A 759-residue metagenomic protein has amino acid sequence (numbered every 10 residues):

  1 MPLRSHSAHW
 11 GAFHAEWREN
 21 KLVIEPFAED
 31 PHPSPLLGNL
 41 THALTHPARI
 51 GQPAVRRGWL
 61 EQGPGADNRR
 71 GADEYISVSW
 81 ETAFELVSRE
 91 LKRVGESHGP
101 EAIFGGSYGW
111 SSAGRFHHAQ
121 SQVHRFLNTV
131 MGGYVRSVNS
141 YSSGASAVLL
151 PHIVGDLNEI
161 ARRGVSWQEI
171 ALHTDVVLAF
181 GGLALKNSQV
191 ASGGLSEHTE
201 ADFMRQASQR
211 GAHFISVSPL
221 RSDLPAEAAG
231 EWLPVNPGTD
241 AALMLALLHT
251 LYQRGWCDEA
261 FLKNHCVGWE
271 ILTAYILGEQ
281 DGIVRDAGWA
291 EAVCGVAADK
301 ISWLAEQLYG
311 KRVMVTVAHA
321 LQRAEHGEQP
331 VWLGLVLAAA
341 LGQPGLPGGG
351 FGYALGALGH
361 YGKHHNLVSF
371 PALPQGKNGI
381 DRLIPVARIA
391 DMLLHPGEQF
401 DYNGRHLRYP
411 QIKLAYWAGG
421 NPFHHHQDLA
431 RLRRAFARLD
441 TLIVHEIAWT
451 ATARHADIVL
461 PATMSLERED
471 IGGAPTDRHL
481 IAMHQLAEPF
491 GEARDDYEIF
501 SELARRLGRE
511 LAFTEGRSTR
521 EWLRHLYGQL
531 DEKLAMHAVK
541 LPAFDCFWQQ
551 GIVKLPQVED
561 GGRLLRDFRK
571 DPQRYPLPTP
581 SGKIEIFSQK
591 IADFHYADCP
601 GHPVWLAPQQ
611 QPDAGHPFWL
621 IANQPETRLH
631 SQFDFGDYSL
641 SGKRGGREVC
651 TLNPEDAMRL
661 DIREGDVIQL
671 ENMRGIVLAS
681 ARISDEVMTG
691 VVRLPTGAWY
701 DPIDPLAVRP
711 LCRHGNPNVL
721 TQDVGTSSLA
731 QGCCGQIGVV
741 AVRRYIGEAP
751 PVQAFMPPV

Functional and structural regions predicted by a protein language model:
M1-W256, A297, R505, M658 (+1 more regions): N-terminal export/assembly segments and adjacent metallocofactor-ligating motifs of anaerobic energy-metabolism
W59-T82, R254-A298, N378-G379, L486-P578 (+6 more regions): N-terminal leader/propeptide and maturation segments of large enzyme subunits in energy/redox metabolism and hydrolases
A119-Q206, R210-V217, A242-L245, A339-R454 (+2 more regions): Extended redox/cofactor-interaction regions of prokaryotic respiratory oxidoreductases
L183-A184, A228-A229, W269, V284-G288 (+2 more regions): Flexible glycine/proline-enriched surface loops and loop-helix/loop-strand junctions
D223, T450-M483: Flexible glycine/proline-rich, aromatic-decorated loop/lid segments
A229-P234, T463-L466, R478-P489, D637: Short beta-alpha connecting loops at secondary-structure transitions that line or flank enzyme active sites
L247, V267-E398: Active-site phosphate/pyrophosphate-binding segments
D496-Q550, F635-T651, E655-V759: Long, contiguous, secondary-structure-rich segments that constitute the structural scaffold of globular domains
